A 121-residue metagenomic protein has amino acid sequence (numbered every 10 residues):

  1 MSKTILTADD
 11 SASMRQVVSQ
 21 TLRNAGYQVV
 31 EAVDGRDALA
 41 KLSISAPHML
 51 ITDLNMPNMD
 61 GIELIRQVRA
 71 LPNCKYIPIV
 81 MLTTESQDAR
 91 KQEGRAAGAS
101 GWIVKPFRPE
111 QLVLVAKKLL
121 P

Functional and structural regions predicted by a protein language model:
Q16-N24: Charged docking surfaces used in two-component/phosphorelay signaling
E31-M49, Q92: Acidic, metal-coordinating helix/loop segments flanking the phosphotransfer/catalytic sites of two-component signaling
A46-H48, N73-P78: His-Asp phosphorelay/catalytic-motif detector in bacterial-type signaling
D53, T83: Active-site residues of response regulator receiver
M56: Receiver (REC) domain active-site loop signature in two-component systems and cognate sites in sensor histidine kinases
F107-A116: C-terminal output helix
